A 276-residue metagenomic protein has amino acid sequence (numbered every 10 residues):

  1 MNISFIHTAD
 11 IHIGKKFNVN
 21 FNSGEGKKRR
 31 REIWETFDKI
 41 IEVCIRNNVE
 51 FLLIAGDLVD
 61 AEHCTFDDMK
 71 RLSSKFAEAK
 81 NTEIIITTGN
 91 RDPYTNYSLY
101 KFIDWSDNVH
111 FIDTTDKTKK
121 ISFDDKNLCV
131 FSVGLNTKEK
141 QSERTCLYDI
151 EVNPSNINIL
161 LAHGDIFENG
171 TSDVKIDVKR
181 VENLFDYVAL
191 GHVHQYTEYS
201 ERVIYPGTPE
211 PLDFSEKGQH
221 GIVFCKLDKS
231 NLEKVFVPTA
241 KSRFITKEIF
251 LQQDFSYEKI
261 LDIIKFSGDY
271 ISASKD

Functional and structural regions predicted by a protein language model:
M1-K70, V152: N-terminal active-site segment of His-dependent metallophosphoesterases
N2, R31, K117-D124, P206-Y270: Binuclear metal-dependent phosphoesterase catalytic core
I6, C129-F131, V223: Conserved beta-strand elements of the Class I
F17, Q141-R144, E233-F236: Short, charged, solvent-exposed linker or helix-capping segments at domain edges/interfaces that act as flexible hinges
G24, F51, D60-F214, Q219: His/Asp/Glu-rich metal-coordinating catalytic cores of metallo-dependent phosphodiesterases/hydrolases acting on
K39-N47, K75, I263-S267: A generic secondary-structure signal
C44-N48, D124-D125, V152-S155, D269-S274: Glycine-rich phosphate-binding loop signature in dinucleotide/nucleotide-binding domains
I159-G164, K265-S274: A short, charged
